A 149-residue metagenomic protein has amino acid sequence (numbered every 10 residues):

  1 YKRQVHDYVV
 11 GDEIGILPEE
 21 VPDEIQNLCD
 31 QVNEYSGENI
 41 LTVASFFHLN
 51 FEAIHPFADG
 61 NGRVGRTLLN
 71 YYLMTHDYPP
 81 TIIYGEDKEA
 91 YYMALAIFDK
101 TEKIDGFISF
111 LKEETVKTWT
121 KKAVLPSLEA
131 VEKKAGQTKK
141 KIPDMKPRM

Functional and structural regions predicted by a protein language model:
Y1-D59, R63-M149: FIC/Doc superfamily catalytic core
